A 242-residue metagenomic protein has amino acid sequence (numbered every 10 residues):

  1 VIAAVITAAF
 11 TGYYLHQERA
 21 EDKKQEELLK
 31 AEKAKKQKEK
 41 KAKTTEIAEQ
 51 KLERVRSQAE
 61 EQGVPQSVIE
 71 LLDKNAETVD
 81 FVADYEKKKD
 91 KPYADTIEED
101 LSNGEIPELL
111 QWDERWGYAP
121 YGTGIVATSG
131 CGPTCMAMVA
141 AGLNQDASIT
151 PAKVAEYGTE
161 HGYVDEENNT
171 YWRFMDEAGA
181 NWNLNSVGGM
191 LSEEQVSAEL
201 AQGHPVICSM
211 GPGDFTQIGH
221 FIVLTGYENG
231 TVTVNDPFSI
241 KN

Functional and structural regions predicted by a protein language model:
V1-I2: N-terminal Sec-pathway targeting helices
A9-Y163: Active-site-adjacent structural segments surrounding the nucleophilic cysteine of cysteine proteases and isopeptidases
Y14-E27, T44-R56, T96-I97, A141-N242: Conserved active-site-adjacent core of cysteine acyl-enzyme catalytic domains
